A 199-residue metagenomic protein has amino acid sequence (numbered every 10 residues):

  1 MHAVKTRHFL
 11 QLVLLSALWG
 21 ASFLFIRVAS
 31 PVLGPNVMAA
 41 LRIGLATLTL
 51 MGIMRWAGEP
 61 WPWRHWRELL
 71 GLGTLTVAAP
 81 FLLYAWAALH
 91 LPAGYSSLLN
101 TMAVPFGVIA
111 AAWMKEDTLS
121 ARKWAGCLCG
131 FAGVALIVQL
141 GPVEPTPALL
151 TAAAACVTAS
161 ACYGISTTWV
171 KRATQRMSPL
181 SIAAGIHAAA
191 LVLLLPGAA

Functional and structural regions predicted by a protein language model:
M1-A40, W86, P145-R172, L180 (+1 more regions): Glycine-/small-residue-enriched transmembrane alpha-helix faces in small-molecule transporters and effluxers
Q11-L12, S16, L69-G73, S97 (+3 more regions): Residue-level signature of transmembrane alpha-helical cores of multipass secondary-active transporters and flippases
S16, A39-L41, V77, F81 (+2 more regions): Helix-helix packing/entry segments at the starts of transmembrane helices
L18-I26, M51-N100, L136: Specific transmembrane alpha-helical segments of multi-pass solute transporters/efflux pumps, especially DMT/EamA
G20, A40, G44-L48, P105 (+2 more regions): Small-residue-rich packing faces within the transmembrane alpha-helices of Major Facilitator Superfamily
V37-L48, T76, F81-K123, A159: Specific alpha-helical transmembrane segments that line the substrate/conduction pathway and gating interfaces
L50, L70, A110, L119-G141 (+2 more regions): Hydrophobic transmembrane alpha-helices of multi-pass small-molecule transport proteins
P60-E68, S97-N100, E116-L136, T146-A152: Loop-to-transmembrane alpha-helix entry segments
